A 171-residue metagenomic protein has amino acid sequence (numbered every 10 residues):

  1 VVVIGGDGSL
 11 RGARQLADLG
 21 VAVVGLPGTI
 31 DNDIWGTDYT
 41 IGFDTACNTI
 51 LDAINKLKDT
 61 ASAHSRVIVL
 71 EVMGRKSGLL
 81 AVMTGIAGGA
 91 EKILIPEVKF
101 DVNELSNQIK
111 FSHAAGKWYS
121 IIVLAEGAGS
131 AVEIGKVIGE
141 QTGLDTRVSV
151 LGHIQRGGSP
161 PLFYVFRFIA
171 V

Functional and structural regions predicted by a protein language model:
V1: Anion-binding (especially nucleotide phosphate/pyrophosphate-binding) glycine-rich loop and adjoining beta-alpha core
I4-G5, A13-Q15, A22, F43-D145 (+1 more regions): Accessory alpha-helical/coil subdomains and C-terminal extensions that flank or cap enzyme catalytic cores
L26-Y39, S62-A63: Acidic/polar active-site rim loop that often engages polyanionic ligands
T29-I34, F100-V102, H153-R156: Short gly/pro/ser/thr-enriched loop/turn and capping motifs at secondary-structure boundaries
G36-C47, G158-V165: Short beta-strand elements at the ligand-binding edges of bilobed clamshell
G139, L144, L151-A170: Catalytic, metal-anchored helix/loop core of enzyme active sites in primary metabolism
